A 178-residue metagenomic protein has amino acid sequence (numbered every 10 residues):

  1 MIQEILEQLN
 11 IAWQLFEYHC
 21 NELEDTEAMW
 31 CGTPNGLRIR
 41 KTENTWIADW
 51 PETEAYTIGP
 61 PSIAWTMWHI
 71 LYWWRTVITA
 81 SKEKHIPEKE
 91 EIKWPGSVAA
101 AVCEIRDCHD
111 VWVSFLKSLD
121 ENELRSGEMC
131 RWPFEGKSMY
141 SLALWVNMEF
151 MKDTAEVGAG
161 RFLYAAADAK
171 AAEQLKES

Functional and structural regions predicted by a protein language model:
I2-N21, D25-E91, C130-S178: Short, contiguous alpha-helical
K93-S126, S141-D153: Acidic/histidine-rich alpha-helical segments that form the ligand environment of transition-metal centers
